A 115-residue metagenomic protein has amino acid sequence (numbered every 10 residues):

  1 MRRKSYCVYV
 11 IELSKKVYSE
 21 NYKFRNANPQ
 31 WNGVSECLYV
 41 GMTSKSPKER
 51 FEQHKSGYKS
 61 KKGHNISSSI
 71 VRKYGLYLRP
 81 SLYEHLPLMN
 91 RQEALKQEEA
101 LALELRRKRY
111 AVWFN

Functional and structural regions predicted by a protein language model:
M1-E52, L82-H85, M89-Q97: GIY-YIG nuclease catalytic motif and its immediate N-terminal context
K45-K48, E52-F114: Aromatic/basic micro-patches that form nucleic-acid/chromatin recognition or nuclease catalytic surfaces
